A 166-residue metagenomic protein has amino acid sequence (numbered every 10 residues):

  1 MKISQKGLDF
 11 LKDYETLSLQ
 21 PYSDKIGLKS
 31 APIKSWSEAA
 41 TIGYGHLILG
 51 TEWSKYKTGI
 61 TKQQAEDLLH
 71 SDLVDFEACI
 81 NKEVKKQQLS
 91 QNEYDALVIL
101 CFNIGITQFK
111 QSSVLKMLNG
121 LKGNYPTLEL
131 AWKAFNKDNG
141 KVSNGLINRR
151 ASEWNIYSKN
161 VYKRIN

Functional and structural regions predicted by a protein language model:
M1-D9, D13-K34, H46-I48, W53 (+5 more regions): Long, amphipathic alpha-helical surface segments
S37-A39, Y94: Extracytoplasmic
T41-G43: Short hydrophobic-aromatic micro-motifs
W53, T58-K62: Family-specific signature for flavin-dependent thymidylate synthase
K82-N92: Short, structured surface segments that line ligand/substrate-binding pockets
L97: Noncatalytic nucleic-acid binding interfaces
